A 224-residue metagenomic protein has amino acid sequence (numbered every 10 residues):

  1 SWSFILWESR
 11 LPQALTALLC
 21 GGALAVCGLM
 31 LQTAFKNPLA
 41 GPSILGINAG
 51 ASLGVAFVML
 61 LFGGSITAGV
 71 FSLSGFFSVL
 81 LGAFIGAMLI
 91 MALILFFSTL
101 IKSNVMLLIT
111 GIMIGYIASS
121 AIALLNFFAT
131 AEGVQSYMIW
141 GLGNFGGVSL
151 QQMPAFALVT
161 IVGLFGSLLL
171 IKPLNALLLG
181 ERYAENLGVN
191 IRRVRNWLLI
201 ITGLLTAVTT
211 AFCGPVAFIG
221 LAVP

Functional and structural regions predicted by a protein language model:
S1-P224: Alpha-helical transmembrane segments in inner-membrane proteins
